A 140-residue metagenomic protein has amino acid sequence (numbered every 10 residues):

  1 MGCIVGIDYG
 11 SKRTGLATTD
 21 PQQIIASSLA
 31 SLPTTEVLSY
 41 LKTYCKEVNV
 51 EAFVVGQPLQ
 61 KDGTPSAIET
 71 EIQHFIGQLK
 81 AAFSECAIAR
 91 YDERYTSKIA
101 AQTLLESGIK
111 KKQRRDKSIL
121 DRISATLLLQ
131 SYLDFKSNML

Functional and structural regions predicted by a protein language model:
G2-I4, S11-L140: Phosphate- and other anionic-substrate recognition elements at nucleic-acid/protein interfaces
